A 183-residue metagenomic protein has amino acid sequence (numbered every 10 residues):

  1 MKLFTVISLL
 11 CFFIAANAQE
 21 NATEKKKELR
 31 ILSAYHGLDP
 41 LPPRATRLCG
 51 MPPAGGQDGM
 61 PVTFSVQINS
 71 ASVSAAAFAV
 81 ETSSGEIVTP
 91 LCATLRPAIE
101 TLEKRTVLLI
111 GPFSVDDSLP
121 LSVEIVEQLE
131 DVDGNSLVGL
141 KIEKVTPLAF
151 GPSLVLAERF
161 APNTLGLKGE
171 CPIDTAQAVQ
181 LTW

Functional and structural regions predicted by a protein language model:
M1-S8: Sec-dependent signal peptide recognition, specifically the positively charged N-region followed immediately by
S8-A18: Hydrophobic h-region of N-terminal signal peptides that target proteins for export in Gram-negative bacteria
Q19-W183: Non-catalytic beta-sheet/beta-sandwich ligand-binding modules that flank or precede catalytic cores
